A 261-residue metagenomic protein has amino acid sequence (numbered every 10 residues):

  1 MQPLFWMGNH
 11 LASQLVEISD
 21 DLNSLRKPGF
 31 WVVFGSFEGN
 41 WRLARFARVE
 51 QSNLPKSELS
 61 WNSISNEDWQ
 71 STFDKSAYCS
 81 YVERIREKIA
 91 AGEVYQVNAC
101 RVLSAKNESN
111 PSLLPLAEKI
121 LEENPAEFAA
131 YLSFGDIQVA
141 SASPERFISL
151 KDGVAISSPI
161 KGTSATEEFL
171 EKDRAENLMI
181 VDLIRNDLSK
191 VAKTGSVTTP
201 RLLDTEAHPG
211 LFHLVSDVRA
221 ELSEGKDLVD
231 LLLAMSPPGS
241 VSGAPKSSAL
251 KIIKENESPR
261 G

Functional and structural regions predicted by a protein language model:
M1-G261: Extended alpha-helical targeting/anchoring segments, especially N-terminal organellar/secretory targeting helices
